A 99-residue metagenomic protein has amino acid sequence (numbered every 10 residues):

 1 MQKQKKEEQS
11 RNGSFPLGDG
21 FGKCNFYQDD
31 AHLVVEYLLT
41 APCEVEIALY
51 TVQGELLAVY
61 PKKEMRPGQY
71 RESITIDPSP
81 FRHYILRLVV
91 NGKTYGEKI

Functional and structural regions predicted by a protein language model:
Q2-G18, H83-I99: C-terminal tail/sorting-segment detector
Q9-A48, S73-I76: Glycine-centered coil/turn sites that cap beta-strands in beta-rich domains
D29, T51, V90: Acidic surface patches and DE-rich sequence motifs
T40-E44, F81, T94: A generic structural motif
Y50-L57, Y84: Short, glycine-anchored, charge-dense loop/turn motifs used at functional sites
E55-P61, T94-Y95: Surface-exposed loop/edge segments in extracytoplasmic proteins
P61-N91: Short, surface-exposed loop/turn motifs with a glycine/proline- and acidic-biased composition
